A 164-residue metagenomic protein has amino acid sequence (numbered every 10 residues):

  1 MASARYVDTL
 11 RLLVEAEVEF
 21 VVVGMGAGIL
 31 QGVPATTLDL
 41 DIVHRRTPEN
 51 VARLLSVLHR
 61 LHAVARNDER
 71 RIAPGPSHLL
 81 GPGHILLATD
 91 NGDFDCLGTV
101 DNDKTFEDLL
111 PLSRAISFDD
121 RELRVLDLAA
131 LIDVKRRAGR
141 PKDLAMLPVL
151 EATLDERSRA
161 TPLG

Functional and structural regions predicted by a protein language model:
M1-G164: Compositionally biased terminal segments of proteins
